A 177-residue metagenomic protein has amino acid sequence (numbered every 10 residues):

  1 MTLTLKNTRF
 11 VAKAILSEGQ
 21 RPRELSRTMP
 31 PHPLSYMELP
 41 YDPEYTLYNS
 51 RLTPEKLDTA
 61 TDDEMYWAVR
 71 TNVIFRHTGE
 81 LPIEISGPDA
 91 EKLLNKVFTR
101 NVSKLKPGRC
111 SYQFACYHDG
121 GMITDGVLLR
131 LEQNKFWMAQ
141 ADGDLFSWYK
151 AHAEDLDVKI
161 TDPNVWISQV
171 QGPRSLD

Functional and structural regions predicted by a protein language model:
T2-C116, G121: Acidic, proline/glycine-enriched N-terminal capping motif
P33, D125-L128: Short, surface-exposed charged micro-motifs
D119-T124, L131: Long, hydrophobic/aromatic-enriched structural stretches that serve as scaffold segments
V127-D177: Acidic, low-complexity central loop/insert segments
